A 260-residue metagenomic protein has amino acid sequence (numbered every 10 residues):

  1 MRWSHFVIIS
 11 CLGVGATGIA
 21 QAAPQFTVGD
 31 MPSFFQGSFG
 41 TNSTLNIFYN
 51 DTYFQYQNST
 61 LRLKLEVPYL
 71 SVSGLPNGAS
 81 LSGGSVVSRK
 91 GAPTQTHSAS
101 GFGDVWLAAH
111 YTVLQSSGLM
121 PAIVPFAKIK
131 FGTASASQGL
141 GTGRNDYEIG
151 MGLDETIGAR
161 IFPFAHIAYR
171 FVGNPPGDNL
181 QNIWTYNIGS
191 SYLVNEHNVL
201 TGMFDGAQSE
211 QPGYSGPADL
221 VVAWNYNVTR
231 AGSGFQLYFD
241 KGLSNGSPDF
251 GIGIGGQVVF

Functional and structural regions predicted by a protein language model:
M1-Q25: Cleavable N-terminal export/targeting peptides
A22-N174, Q181, T185-G251, G255: Transmembrane beta-barrel domains of Gram-negative outer membranes and organellar outer membranes
V258-F260: Flexible, glycine-rich linker and terminal segments associated with outer-membrane beta-barrel/transport systems
